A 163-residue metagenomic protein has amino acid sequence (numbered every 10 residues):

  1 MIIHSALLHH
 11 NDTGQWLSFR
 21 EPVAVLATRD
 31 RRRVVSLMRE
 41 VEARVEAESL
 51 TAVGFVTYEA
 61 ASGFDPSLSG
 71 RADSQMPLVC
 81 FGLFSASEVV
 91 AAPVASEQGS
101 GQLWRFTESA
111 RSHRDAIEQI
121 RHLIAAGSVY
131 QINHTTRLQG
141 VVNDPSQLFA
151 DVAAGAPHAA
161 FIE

Functional and structural regions predicted by a protein language model:
M1-E163: Extended alpha-helical targeting/anchoring segments, especially N-terminal organellar/secretory targeting helices
